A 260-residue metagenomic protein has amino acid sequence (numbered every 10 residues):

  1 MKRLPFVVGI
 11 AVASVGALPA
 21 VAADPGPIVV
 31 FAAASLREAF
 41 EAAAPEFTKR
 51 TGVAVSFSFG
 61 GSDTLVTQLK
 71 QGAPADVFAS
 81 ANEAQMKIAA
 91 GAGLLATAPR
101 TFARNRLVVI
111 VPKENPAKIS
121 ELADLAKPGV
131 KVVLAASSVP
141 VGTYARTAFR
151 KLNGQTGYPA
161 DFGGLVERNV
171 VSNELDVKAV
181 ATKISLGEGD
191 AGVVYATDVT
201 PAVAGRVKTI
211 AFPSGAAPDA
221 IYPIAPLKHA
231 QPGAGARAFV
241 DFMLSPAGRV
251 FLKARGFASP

Functional and structural regions predicted by a protein language model:
P5-A17: Bacterial N-terminal signal peptides
A22-P74, S80-E83, K87-L95, R100-R104 (+1 more regions): Exported/periplasmic ABC-transporter solute-binding proteins
